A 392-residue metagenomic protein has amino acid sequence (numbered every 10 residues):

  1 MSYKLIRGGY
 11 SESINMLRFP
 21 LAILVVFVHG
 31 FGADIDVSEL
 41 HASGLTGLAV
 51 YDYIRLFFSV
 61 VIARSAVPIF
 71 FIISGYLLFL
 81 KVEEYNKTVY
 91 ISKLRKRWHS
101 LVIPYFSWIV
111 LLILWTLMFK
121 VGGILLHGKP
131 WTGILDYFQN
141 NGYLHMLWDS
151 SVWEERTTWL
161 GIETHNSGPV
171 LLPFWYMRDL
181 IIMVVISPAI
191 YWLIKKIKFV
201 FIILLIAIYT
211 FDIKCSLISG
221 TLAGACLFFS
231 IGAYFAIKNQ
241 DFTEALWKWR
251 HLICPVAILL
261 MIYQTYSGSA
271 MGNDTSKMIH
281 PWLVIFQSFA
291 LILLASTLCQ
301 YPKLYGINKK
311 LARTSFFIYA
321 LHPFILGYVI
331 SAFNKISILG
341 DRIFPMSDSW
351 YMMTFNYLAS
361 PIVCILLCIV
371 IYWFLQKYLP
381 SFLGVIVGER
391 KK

Functional and structural regions predicted by a protein language model:
M1-I206, I336-K392: Membrane-cytosol interface segments of multi-pass membrane proteins, especially ER/Golgi lipid-handling enzymes
R7-S11, E84-S92, A189-F199, I237-R250 (+2 more regions): Membrane-interface helix-boundary motifs at transmembrane edges
L24-F27, L204-S216, P255-G268, F324: Aromatic-anchored segments of alpha-helical transmembrane domains
V25-G32, I318-L326: Histidine-centered catalytic micro-motifs
R55-P68, E163-D179, D212-S230, T265-A290 (+1 more regions): Interfacial loop-to-helix transition and helix-capping segments at the boundaries of transmembrane helices
S74-L78, V82, I182, I186-L193 (+4 more regions): Transmembrane alpha-helical segments
I186-Y191, K198-Q240: Loop-centered beta-sheet repeat module
Q240-K310, T314-F317, F324-G327, A332-F333 (+1 more regions): Alpha-helical transmembrane segments and terminal signal-anchor/GPI-anchor hydrophobic tails, characterized by long
